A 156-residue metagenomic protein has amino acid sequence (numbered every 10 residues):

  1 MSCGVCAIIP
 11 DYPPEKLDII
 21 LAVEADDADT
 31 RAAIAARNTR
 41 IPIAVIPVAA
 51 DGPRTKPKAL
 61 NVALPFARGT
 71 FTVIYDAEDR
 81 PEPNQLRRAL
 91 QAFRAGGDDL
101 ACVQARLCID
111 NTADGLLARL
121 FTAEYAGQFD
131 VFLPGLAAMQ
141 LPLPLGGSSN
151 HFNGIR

Functional and structural regions predicted by a protein language model:
M1-C3: Membrane-proximal cytosolic interface modules of multi-pass membrane proteins
C6-D51, R94: Acidic donor-binding segment of Leloir-type glycosyltransferases
D11, D26, P81, N111-T112: Short coil/turn residues that cap or connect secondary-structure elements
A36-R40, P47-G69, P83-R156: Long helical/loop segments within the catalytic core of UDP-sugar-dependent glycosyltransferases, especially the large
T72: Short aromatic/hydrophobic "clamp" motif used to bind/position activated sugar donors
D76-R80: The conserved acidic donor/metal-binding loop of glycosyltransferases
